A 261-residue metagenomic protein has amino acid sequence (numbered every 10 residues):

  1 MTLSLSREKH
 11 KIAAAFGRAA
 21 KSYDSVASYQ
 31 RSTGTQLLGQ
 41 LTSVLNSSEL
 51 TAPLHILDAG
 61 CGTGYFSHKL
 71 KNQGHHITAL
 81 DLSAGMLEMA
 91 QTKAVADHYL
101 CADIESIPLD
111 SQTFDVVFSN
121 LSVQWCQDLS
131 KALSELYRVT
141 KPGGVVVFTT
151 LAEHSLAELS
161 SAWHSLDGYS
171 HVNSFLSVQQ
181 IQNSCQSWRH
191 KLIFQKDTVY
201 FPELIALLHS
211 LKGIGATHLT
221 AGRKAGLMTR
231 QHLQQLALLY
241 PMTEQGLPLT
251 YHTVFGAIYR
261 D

Functional and structural regions predicted by a protein language model:
M1-T51, Y65-K69, M86: Conserved class I S-adenosyl-L-methionine
H55-S106: Class I SAM-dependent methyltransferase SAM/SAH-binding core
E105-V117: A short acidic, Gly/Pro-enriched loop at the edge of an enzyme's catalytic core that lines a small-molecule cofactor
V116-D128: A short SAM/SAH-binding and catalytic strip from SAM-dependent methyltransferases
S130-P142: A short glycine-rich, Lys/Arg-flanked "PGG" loop and its adjoining helix->strand segment in the class I
V145-S174: Conserved class I S-adenosyl-L-methionine
N173-W188: Short alpha-helix
K191-D261: Conserved Class I S-adenosyl-L-methionine
